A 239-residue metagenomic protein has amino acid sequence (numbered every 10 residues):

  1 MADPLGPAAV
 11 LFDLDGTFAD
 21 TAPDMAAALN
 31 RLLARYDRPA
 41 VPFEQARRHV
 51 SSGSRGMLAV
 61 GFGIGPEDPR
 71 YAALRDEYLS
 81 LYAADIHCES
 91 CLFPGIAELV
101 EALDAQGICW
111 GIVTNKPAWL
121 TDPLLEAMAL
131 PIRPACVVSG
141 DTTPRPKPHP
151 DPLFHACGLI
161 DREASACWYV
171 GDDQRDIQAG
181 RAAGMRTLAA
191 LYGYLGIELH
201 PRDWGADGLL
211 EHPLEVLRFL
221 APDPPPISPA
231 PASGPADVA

Functional and structural regions predicted by a protein language model:
M1-A8, E44, P117-A118, D122-A239: Asp-based, Mg2+/Mn2+-dependent phosphohydrolase catalytic module
D3-E98, A105-Q106, P117-W119, L130-P131: N-terminal helical cap/lid subdomain that shapes the substrate entry/recognition surface in HAD-like hydrolases
F18, H87-C88, C109-W110, D141 (+1 more regions): A generic structural signal for short
D20, I112-T114, A189: Hydrophobic residues in well-ordered beta-strands that form the structural core
P39, C109, R186: Residue-level detector of anion-binding/catalytic polar loops
H49, V113-N115, V170: Structural motif
V100-A105, I177-R181: Surface-exposed amphipathic alpha-helices with a cationic face
A102-C109, R162-A164: Short, surface-exposed connector motifs at secondary-structure boundaries
